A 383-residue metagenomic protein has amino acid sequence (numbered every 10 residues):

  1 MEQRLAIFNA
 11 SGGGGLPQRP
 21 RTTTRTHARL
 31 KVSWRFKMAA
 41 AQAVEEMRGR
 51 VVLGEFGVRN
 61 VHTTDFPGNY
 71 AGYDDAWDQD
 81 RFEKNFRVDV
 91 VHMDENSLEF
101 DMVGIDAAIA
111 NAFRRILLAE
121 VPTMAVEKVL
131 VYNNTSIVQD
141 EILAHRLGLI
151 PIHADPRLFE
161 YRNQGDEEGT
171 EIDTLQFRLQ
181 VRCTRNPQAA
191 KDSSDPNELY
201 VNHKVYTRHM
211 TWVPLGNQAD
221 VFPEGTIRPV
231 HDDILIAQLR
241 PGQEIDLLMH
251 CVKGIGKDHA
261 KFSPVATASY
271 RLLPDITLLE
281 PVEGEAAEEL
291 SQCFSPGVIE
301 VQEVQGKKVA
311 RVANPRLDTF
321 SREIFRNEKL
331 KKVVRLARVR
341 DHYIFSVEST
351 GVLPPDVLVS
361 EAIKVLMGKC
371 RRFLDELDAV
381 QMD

Functional and structural regions predicted by a protein language model:
E2-N9, R19, W34-D383: Protein-protein interaction/assembly regions in multi-subunit complexes
R4, G13, P20-L30: Intrinsically disordered, low-complexity terminal segments enriched in Ser/Thr
